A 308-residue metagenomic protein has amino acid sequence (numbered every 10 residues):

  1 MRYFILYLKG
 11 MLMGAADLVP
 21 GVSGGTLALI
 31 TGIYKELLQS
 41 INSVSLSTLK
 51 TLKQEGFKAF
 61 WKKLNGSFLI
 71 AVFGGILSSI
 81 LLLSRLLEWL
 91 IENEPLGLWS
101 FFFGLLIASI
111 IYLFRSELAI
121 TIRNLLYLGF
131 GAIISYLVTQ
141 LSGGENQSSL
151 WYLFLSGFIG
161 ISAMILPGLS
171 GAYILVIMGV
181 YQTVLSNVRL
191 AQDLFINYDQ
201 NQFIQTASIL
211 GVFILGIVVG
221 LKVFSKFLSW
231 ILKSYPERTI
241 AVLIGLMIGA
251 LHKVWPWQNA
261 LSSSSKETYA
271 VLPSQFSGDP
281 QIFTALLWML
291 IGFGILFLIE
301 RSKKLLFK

Functional and structural regions predicted by a protein language model:
M1-L18, S23-L166, S170-K308: Multi-pass membrane proteins that catalyze or facilitate reactions on polyprenyl-/lipid-phosphate substrates and their
